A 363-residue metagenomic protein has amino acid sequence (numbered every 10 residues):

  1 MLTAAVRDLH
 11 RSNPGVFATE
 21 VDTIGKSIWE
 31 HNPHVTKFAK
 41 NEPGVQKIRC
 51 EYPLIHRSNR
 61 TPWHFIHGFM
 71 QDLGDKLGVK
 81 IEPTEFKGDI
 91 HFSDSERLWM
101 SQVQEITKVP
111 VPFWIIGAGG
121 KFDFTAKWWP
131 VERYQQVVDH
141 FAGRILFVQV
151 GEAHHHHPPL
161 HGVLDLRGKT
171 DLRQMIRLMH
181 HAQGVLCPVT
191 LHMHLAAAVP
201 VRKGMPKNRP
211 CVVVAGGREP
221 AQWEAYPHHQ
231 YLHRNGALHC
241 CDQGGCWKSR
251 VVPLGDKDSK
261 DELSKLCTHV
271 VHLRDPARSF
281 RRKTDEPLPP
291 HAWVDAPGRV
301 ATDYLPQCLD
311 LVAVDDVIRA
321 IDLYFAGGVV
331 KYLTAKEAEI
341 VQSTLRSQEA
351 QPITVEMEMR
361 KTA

Functional and structural regions predicted by a protein language model:
M1-A363: Catalytic machinery of carbohydrate-active enzymes, primarily nucleotide-sugar-dependent glycosyltransferases
